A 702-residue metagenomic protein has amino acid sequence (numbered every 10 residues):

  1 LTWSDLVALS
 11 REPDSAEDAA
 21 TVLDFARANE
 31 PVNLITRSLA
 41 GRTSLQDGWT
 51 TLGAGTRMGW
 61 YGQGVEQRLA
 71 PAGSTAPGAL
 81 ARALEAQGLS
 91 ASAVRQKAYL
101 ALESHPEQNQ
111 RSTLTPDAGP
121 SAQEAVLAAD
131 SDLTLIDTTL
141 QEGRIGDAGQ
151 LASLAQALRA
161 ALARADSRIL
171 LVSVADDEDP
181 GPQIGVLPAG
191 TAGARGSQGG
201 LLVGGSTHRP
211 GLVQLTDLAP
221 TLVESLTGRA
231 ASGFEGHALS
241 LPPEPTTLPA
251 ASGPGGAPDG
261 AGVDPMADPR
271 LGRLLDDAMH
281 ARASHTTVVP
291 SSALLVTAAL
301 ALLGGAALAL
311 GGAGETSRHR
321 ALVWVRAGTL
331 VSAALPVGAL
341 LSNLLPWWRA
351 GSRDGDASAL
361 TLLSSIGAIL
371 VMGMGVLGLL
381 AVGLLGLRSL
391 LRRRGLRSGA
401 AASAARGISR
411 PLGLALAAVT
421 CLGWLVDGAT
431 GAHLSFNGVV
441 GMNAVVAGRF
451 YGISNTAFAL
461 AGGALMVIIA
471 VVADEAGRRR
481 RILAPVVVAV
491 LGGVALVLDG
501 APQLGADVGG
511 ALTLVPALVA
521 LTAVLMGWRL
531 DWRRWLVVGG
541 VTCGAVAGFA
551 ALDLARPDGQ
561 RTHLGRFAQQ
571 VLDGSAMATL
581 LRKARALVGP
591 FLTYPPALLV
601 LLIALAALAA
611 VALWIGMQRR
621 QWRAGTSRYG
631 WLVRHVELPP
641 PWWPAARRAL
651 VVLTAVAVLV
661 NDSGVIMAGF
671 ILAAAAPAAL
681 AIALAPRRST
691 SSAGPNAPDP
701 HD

Functional and structural regions predicted by a protein language model:
L1-V288: Soluble extramembrane regions of membrane proteins in the secretory/endomembrane system
I169-L170, L491-G493, G509-G548, A655: Hydrophobic alpha-helical segments of polytopic membrane proteins
R270-G441, N455-I469, A473-R478: Core alpha-helical transmembrane segments of integral membrane proteins
A281-S292, S358-L370, G441-G462, Q503 (+1 more regions): Short aromatic-rich membrane-water interface segments that cap or initiate transmembrane helices in multi-pass membrane
L363-S365, G407-H433, L536, G540-G574: Aromatic-rich transmembrane-lumenal/periplasmic boundary elements in polytopic membrane proteins
A400-L414, R480-A484, G527-V541: Membrane-interfacial entry segments at the cytosolic side of transmembrane helices
D499-V508, L659-I666: Membrane-interface helix caps and helix-loop-helix hairpins in membrane proteins
W532-F549, D558-R561, G565-D702: Long, compositionally biased intrinsically disordered regions
